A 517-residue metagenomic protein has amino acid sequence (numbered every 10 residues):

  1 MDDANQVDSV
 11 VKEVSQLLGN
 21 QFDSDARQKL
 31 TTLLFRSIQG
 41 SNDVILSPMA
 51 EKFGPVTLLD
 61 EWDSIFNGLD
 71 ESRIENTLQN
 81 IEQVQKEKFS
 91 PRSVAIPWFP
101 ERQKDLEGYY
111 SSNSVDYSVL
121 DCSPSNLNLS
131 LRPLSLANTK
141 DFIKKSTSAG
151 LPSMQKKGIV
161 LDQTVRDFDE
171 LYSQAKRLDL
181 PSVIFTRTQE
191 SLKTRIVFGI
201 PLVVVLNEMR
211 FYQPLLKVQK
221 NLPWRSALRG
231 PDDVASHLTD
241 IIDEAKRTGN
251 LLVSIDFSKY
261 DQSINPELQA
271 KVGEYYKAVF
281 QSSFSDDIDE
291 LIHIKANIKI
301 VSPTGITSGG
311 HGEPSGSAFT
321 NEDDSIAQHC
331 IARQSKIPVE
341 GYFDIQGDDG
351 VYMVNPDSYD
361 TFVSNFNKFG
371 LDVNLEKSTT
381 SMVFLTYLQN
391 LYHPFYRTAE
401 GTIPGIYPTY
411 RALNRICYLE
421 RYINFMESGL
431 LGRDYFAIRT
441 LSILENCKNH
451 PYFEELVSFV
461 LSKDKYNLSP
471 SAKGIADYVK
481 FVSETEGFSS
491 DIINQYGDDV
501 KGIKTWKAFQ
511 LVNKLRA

Functional and structural regions predicted by a protein language model:
M1-A517: Viral RNA-dependent RNA polymerase
